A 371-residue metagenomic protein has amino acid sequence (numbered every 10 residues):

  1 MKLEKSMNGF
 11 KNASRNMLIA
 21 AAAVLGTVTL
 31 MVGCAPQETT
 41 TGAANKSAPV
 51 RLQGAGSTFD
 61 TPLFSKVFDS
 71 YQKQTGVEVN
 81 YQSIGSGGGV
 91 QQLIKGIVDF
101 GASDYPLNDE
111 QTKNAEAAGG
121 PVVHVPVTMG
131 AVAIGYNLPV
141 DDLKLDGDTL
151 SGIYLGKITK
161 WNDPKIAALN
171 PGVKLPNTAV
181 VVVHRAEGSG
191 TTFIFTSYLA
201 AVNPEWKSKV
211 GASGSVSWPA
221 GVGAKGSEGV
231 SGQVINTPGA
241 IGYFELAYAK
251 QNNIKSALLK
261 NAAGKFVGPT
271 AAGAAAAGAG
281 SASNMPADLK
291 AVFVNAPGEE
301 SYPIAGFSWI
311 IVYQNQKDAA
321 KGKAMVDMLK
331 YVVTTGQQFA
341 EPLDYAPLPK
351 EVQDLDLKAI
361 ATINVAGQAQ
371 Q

Functional and structural regions predicted by a protein language model:
M1-K2, N315: Short regulatory "switch" loops immediately downstream of catalytic or recognition motifs within protein catalytic
L3-A21: Bacterial N-terminal signal peptides that target proteins for export
V24-L25: Repetitive helical segments and hydrophobic/amphipathic motifs
V28-G33: C-terminal motif of bacterial Sec signal peptides marking the signal peptidase cleavage site
C34-Q371: Flexible loop/hinge segments at secondary-structure junctions
